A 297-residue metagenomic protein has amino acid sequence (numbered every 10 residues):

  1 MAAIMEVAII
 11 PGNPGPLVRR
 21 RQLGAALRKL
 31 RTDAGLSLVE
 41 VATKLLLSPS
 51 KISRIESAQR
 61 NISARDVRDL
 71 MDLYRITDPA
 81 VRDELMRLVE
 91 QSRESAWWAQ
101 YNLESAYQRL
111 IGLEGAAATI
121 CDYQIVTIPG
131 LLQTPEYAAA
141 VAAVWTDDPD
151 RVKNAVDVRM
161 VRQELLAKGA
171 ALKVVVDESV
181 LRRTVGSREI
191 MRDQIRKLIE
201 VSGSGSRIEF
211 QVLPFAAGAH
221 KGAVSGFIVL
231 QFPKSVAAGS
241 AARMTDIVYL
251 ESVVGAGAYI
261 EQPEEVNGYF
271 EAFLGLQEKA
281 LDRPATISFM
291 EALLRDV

Functional and structural regions predicted by a protein language model:
M1-Q91, S95: Basic, Lys/Arg-rich alpha-helical nucleic-acid-recognition elements, primarily the DNA-binding modules of transcription
I9, A80-A116, S240: Short, charged recognition helix plus adjacent turn of helix-turn-helix-like nucleic-acid-binding domains
I9-P11, R20-L23, L38-T43, A99-Y101 (+4 more regions): Short hydrophobic/aromatic-rich motifs at helix boundaries and adjacent loops
G12-G15, R31-T32, S48, V89-S92 (+5 more regions): A broad, low-specificity signal for short, low-complexity segments enriched in glycine/proline and polar/charged
Q22-R28, V39-L46, D83-V89, L110-I120 (+3 more regions): Short, mixed-charge, low-aromatic patches
T43-L45, Y101-E104, S288-A292: Short secondary-structure junction/hinge motifs that connect adjacent elements
E56, E114, E251: Acidic-residue sensor for enzyme active/binding pockets
T119, Y123-V297: Hydrophobic protein-protein interaction segments
